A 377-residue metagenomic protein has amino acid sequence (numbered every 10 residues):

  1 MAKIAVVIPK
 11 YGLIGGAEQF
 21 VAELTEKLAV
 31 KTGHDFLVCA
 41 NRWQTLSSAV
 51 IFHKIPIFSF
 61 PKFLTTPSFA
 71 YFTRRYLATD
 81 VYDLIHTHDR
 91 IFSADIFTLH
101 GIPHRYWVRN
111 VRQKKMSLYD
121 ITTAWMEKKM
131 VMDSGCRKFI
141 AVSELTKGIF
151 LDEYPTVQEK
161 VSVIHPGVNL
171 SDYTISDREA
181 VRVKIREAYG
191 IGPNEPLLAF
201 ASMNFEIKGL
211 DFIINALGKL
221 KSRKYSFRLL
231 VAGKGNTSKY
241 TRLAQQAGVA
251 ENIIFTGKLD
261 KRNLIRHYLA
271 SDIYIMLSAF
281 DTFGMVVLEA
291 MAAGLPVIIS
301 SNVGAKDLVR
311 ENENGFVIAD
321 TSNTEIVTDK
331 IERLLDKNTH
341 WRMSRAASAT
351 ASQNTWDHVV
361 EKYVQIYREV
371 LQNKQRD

Functional and structural regions predicted by a protein language model:
Y119-V142, E153-Y154: Membrane-proximal helix-turn-helix segments that form the acceptor-binding/catalytic region of lipid-linked
I140, G192-K208, I214-L217: Conserved donor-binding/catalytic core segment of Leloir-type glycosyltransferases
K184-E187, T339-Q353, K362-Q365: A short, well-ordered alpha-helix in the C-terminal region of glycosyltransferases
T241-L259: Nucleotide-activated donor-binding/catalytic signature segment of Leloir-type glycosyltransferases, i.e., the conserved
K258-L259, R266-S271: Short alpha-helical donor nucleotide-sugar binding micro-motif in glycosyltransferases
A279: Aromatic "clamp/platform" in nucleotide-sugar-dependent glycosyltransferases that forms part of the donor/acceptor
P296-S300, V309: Short hydrophobic beta-strand element within catalytic cores of glycosyltransferases and related nucleotide-activated
K306-E332: Change "using UDP/GDP/dTDP sugars" to "using nucleotide sugars
